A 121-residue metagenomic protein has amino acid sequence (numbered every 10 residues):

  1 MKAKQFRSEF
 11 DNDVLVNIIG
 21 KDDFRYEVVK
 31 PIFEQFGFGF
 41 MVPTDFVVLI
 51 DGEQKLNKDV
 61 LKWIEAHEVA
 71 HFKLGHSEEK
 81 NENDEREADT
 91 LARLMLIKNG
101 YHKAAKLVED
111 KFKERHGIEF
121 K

Functional and structural regions predicted by a protein language model:
K2-I19: Zn2+-dependent metallopeptidase catalytic core
D11, I19, F36-G37, G75 (+3 more regions): Short, flexible coil/linker elements and helix-boundary hinge sites characteristic of intrinsically disordered
N17-K58, F72-H76: Active-site scaffold of zinc-dependent metalloenzymes
Q54-K55, V69-E87, M95-G100: Catalytic Zn2+-binding segment of zinc metalloproteases
V60-V69: Short alpha-helical catalytic segment bearing the HExxH-like zincin motif of zinc-dependent metalloproteases
N99-K121: Long, well-structured alpha-helical subdomains associated with metal-dependent extracellular/ecto-lumenal hydrolases
